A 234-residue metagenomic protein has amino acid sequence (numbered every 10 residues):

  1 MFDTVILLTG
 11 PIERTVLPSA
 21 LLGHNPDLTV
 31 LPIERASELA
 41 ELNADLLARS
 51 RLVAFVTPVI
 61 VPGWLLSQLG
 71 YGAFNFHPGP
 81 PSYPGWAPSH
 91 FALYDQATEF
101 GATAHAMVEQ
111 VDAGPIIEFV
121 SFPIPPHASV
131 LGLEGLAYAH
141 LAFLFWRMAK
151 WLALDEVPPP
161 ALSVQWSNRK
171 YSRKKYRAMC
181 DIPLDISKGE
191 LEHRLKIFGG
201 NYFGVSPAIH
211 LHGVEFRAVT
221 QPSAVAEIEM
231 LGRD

Functional and structural regions predicted by a protein language model:
M1-D234: One-carbon transfer enzymes
